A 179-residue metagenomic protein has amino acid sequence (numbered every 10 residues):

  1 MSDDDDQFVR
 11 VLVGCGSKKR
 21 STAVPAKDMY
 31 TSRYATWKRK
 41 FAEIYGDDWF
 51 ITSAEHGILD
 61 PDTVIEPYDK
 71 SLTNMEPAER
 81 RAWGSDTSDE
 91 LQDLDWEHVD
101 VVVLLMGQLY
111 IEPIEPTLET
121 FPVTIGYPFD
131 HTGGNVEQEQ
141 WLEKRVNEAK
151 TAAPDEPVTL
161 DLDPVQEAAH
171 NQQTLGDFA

Functional and structural regions predicted by a protein language model:
M1-Q7, V146-A179: Haloarchaeal acidic low-complexity proteome signature biased toward cell-envelope/secretome components but also
S2-E55, L59: N-terminal beta-strand-loop-alpha-helix module at the start of alpha/beta ligand-binding or catalytic domains
L12, W49-S53, V103-L105, T124-P128: A structural signal for short, well-ordered beta-strand segments and their strand-loop junctions that often border
T22-V24, P61-V64, E112-T117: A short acidic (Asp/Glu
K38-D69, T73, V146, K150 (+1 more regions): Hydrophobic/aromatic-rich, well-ordered segments within soluble, folded domains that form packed cores
D60-W96: Long, charge-dense
G84-E119, G126-D130: Helix-rich interaction surfaces within compact, conserved domain-sized segments that mediate assembly or partner
V123-E156: Short, flexible loop segments at boundaries between secondary-structure elements
